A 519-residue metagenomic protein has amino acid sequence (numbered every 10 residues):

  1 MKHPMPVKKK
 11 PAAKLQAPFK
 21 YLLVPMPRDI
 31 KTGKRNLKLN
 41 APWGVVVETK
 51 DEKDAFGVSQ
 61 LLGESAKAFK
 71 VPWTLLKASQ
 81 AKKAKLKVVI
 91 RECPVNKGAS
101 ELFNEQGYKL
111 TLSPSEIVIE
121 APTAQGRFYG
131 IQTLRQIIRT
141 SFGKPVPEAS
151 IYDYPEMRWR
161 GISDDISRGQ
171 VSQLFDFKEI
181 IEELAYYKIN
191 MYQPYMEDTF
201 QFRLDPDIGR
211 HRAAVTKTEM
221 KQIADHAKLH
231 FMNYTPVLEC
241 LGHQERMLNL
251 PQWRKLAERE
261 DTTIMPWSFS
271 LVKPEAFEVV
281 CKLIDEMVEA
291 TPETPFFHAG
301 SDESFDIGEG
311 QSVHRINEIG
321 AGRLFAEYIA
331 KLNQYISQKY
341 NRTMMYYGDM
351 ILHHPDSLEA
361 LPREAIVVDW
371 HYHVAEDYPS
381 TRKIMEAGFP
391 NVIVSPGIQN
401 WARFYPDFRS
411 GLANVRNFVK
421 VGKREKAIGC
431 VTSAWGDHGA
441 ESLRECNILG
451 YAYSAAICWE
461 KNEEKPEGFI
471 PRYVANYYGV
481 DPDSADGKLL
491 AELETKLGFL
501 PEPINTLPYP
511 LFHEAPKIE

Functional and structural regions predicted by a protein language model:
K2-M157, N417, A440, Y477: Contiguous, structured surface segment used for ligand recognition
L15-M26, I30-G33, L39-A41, E48 (+9 more regions): Substrate-binding groove of N-acetylhexosamine-processing glycoside hydrolases
L22-V24, R28-T32, P42, K97 (+5 more regions): Feature activates predominantly on carbohydrate-active enzymes
S59, A66, Q132, R139-T140 (+12 more regions): Alpha-helix boundary/interfacial micro-motifs
T74, D207, E514-K517: Short linear sequence elements within intrinsically disordered, low-complexity coil regions
S79-K85, F200-R203, D207-G209, H354-P355 (+1 more regions): Beta-rich nucleic-acid/ligand-interaction surfaces
